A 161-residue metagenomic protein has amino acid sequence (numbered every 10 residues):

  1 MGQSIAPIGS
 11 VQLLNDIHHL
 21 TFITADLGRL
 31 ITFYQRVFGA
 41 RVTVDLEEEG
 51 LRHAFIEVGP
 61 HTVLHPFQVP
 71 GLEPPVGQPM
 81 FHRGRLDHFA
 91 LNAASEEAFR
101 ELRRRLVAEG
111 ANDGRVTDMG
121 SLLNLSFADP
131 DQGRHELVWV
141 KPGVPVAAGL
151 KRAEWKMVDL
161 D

Functional and structural regions predicted by a protein language model:
M1-L13, R103-D161: Vicinal oxygen chelate
A6-G9, P74-P79: Short beta-strand/turn micro-motifs at beta-sheet edges
V11-Q12, F22-P70: Core segments of cupin and vicinal oxygen chelate
D16-A25, A54-V58, G77-R105, L123-P130: Vicinal oxygen chelate
L30, Y34, F89, L106: Hydrophobic pocket/interface hotspot
I31-T32, R100, E136: Alpha-helical elements of the RecA-like P-loop NTPase motor core of helicases
D45-L46, G77-M80, R115-D118: Short histidine-centered beta-strand/loop micro-motifs that create catalytic or ligand/metal-coordination sites
